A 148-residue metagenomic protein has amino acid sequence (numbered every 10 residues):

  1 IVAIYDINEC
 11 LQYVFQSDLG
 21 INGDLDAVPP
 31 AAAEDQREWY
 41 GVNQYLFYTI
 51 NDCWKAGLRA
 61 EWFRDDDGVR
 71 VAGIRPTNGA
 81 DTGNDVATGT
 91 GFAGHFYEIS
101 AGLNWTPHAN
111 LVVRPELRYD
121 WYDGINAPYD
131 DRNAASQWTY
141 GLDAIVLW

Functional and structural regions predicted by a protein language model:
I1-W148: Outer-membrane beta-barrel pore domains
